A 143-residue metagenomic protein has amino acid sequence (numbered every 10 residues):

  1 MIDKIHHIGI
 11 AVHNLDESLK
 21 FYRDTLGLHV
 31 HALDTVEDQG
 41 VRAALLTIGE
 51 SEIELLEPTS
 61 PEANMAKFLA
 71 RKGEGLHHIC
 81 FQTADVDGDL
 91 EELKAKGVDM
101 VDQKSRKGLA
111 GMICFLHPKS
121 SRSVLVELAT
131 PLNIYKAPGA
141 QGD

Functional and structural regions predicted by a protein language model:
M1-E17, E74-T83, P131-D143: N-terminal beta-strand motif that seeds the catalytic metal site of vicinal oxygen chelate
M1-Q39: Long, hydrophobic N-terminal alpha-helical segment
Y22, L55-L56, N64-A70, L76-H77 (+2 more regions): A generic structured-segment signal
D24-T25, R71, A95: Residues at alpha-helix termini
L28, E74, V98: Short glycine/serine/threonine/alanine-rich loop segments
H29-A70, A110-N133: Conserved short beta-strand elements that form part of the metal-binding/catalytic scaffold of enzyme active sites
A44-T47, F81, D87-D143: Vicinal oxygen chelate
